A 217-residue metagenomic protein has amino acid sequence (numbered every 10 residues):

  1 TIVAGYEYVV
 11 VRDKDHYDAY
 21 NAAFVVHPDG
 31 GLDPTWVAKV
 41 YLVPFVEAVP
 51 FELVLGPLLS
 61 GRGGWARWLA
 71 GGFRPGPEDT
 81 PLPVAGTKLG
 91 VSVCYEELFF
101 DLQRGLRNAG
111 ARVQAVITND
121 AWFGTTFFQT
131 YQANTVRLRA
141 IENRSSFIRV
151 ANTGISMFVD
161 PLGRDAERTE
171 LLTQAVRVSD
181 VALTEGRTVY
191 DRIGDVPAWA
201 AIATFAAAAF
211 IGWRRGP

Functional and structural regions predicted by a protein language model:
T1-P217: Enzyme catalytic cores with a strong preference for nitrogen-chemistry domains
